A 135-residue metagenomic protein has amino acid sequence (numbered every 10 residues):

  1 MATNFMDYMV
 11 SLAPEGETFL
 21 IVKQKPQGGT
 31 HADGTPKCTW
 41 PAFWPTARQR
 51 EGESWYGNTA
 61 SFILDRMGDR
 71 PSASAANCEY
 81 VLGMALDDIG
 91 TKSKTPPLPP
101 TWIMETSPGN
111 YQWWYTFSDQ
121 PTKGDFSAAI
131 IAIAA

Functional and structural regions predicted by a protein language model:
M1-Y111, Y115-A134: Signature for HUH/AEP ssDNA processing cores
